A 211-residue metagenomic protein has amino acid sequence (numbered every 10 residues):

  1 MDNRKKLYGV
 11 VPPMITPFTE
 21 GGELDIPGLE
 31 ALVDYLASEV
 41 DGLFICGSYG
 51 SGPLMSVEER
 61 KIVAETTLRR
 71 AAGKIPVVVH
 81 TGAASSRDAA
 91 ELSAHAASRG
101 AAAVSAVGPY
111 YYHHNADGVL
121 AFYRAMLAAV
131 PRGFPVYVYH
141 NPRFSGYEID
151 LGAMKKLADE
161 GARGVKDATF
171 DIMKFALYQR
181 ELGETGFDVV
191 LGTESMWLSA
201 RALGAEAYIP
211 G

Functional and structural regions predicted by a protein language model:
M1, H95-A96, K156, S199: A general structural signal for stabilizing positions within well-ordered secondary structure
M1-D2, K166: Intrinsic-disorder/low-complexity regions
D2-G146: Active-site beta->alpha loop and helix N-cap motifs at the rims of alpha/beta catalytic domains
A128-P131, P142-G211: Catalytic alpha/beta core domains of metabolic enzymes, predominantly
